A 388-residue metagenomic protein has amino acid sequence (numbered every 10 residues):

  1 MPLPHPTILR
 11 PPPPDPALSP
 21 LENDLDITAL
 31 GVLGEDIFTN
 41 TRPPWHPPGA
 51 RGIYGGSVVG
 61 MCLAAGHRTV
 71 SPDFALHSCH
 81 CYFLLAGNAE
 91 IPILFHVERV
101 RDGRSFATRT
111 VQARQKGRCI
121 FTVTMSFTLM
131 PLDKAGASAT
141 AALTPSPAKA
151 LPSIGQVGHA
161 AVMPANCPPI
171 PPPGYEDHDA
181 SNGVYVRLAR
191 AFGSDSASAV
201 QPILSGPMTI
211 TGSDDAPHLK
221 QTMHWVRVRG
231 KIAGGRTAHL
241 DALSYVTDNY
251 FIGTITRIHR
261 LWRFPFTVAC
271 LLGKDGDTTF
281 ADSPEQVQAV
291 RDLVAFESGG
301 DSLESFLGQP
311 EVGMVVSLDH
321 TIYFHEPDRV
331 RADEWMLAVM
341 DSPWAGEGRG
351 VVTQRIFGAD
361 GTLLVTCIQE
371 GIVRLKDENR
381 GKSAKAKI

Functional and structural regions predicted by a protein language model:
P2-I388: Terminal targeting signals and extreme-terminal segments of soluble enzymes
